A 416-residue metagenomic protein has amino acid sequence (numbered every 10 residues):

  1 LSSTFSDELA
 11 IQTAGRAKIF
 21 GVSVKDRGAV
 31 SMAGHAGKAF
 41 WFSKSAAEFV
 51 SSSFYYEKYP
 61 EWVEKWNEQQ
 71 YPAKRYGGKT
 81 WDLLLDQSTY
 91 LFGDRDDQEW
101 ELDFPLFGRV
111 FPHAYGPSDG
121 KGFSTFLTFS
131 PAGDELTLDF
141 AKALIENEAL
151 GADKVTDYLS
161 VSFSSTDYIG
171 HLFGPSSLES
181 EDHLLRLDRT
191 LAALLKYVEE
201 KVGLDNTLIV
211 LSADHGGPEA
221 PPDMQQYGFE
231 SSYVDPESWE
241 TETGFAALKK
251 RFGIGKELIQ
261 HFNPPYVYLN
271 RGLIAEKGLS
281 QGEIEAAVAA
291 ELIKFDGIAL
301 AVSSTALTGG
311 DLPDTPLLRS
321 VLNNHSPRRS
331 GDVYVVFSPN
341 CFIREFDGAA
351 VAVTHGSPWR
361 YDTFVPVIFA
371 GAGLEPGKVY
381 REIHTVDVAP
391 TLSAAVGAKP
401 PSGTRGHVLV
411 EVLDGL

Functional and structural regions predicted by a protein language model:
L1, D7, K25, A33-H35 (+6 more regions): Secreted, luminal/periplasmic, and some membrane-associated catalytic domains that remodel anionic oxygen-ester
L1-V155, S164-H171, A290-L300, R344-E345: His/Asp/Glu-rich, glycine-adjacent segments that coordinate divalent cations and/or stabilize oxyanion chemistry on
S2-F5, G15, T137, V155 (+11 more regions): Stable alpha-helical elements in mature extracytoplasmic
L9, A141, T156-S164, S180-V198 (+4 more regions): Beta-strand elements within well-structured catalytic alpha/beta cores of enzymes that handle phosphate/sulfate esters
A10-T13, E146-K154, E199-G203, N323-S326 (+2 more regions): Surface-exposed acidic, glycine-flexible loop patches that form ligand/cofactor-binding and adhesion interfaces
V110, L127-L150, K154-V161, S165-D167 (+2 more regions): Extracellular low-complexity, Gly/Ser/Thr-rich intrinsically disordered linkers and protease-sensitive activation/hinge
G170-S177, K378-V379: Short acidic, glycine/proline-rich loop/turn micro-motifs
V234-G282, A352-V396, V410-L416: Substrate-binding rim/cap in mid-to-C-terminal beta-strand-loop elements of soluble/periplasmic
